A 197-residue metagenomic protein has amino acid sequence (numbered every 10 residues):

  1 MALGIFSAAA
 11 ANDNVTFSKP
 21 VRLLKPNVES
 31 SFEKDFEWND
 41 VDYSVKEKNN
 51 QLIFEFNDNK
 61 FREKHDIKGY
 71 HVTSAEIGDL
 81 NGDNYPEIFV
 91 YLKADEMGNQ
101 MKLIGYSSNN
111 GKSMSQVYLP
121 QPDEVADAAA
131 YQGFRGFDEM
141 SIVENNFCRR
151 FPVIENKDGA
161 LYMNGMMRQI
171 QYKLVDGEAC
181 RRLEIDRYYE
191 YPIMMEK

Functional and structural regions predicted by a protein language model:
M1-V41, D127-K197: Acidic, small-residue rich beta-repeat scaffolds with periodic aromatic anchors
N14-S30, K34, D40-Y70, Q116-A128: Blade-edge motifs of beta-propeller repeat domains
V45-N49, M97-Q100, Y162-M167: Short, solvent-exposed loop/turn segments at conserved positions within beta-propeller repeat blades
K48, I53-N59, Q100-P120, Q171-E178: Beta-propeller blade repeat segments, especially FG-GAP/WD-type strand-to-loop junctions in 6- to 7-bladed propeller
Y70-A75, F89-Y91: N-terminal post-signal-peptidase region of extra-cytosolic proteins
E76-L80: Calcium-binding motifs, dominated by EF-hand helix-loop-helix domains
D83: Acidic carboxylate motifs that coordinate Ca2+ or other divalent cations, activating on Asp/Glu
I88-L92, F147-R149: Hydrophobic beta-strand segments that make up the repeating blades of beta-propeller and related beta-repeat
